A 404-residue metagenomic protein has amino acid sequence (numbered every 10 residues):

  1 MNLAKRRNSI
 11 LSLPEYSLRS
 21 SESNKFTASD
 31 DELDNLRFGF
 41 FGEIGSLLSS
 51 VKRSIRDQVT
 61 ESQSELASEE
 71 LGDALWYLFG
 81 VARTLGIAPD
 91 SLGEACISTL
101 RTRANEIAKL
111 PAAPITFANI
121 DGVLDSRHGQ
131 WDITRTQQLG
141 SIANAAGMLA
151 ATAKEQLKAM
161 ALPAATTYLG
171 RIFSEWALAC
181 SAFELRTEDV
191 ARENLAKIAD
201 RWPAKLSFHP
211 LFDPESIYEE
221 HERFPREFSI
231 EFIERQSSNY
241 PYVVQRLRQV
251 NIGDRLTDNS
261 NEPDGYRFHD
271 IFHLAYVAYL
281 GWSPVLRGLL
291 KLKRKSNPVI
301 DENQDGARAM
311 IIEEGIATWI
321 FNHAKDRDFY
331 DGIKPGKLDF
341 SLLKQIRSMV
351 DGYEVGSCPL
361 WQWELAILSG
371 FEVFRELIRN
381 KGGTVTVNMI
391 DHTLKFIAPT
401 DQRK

Functional and structural regions predicted by a protein language model:
M1-K404: Flexible "arm" and connector segments at domain edges
